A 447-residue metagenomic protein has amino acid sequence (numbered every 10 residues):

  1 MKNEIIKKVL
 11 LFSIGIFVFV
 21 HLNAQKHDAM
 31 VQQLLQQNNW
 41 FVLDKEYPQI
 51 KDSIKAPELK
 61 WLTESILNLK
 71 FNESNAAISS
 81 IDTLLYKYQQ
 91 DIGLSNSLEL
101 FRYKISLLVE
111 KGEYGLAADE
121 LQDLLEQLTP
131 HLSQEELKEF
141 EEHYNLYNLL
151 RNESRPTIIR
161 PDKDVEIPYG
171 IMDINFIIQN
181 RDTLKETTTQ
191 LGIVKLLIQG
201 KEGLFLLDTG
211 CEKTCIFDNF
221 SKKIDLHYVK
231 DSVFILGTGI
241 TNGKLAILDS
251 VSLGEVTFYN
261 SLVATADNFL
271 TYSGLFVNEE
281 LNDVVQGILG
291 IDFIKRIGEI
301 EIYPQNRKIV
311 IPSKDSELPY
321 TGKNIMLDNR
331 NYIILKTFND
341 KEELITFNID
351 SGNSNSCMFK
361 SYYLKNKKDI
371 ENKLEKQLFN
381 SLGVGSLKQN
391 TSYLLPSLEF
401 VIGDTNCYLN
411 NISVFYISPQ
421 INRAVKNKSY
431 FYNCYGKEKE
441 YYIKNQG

Functional and structural regions predicted by a protein language model:
M1-V31: Bacterial Sec-dependent N-terminal signal peptides
Q25-G447: Pepsin/retropepsin-fold aspartyl endopeptidases
